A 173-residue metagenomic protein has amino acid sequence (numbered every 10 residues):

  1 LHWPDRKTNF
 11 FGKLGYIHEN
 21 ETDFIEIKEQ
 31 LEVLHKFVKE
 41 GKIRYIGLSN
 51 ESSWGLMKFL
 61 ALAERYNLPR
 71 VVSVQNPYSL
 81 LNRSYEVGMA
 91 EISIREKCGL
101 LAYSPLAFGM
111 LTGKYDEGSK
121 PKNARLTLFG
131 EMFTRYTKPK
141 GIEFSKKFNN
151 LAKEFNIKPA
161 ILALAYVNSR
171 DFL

Functional and structural regions predicted by a protein language model:
L1-S79: Glycine/proline-rich, positively charged, aromatic-decorated active-site loop/lid region on the catalytic face
D5, S52, Y78-N82, S104-L111 (+1 more regions): Glycine-rich beta-alpha junction loops
E26-Q30, E51, Y85, K140-F144 (+1 more regions): Soluble or luminal CAZymes and related metallo-dependent hydrolases
H35, V87-E91, A165: Alpha-helical segments flanking ligand/cofactor-binding loops in enzyme cores
V38, L106, T127-L128, T134-L173: Conserved short secondary-structure transition element at the edge of the structured enzyme core that lines
K42, L62-V72, M89, S93-L101 (+1 more regions): Glycine-enriched alpha-helix->loop->beta-strand junction motifs that scaffold or abut catalytic
I46, V74, S93, L100-Y103 (+2 more regions): Conserved, mostly hydrophobic/aromatic
S84-L126, K158: Aromatic-lined glycan-binding groove of carbohydrate-active enzymes
